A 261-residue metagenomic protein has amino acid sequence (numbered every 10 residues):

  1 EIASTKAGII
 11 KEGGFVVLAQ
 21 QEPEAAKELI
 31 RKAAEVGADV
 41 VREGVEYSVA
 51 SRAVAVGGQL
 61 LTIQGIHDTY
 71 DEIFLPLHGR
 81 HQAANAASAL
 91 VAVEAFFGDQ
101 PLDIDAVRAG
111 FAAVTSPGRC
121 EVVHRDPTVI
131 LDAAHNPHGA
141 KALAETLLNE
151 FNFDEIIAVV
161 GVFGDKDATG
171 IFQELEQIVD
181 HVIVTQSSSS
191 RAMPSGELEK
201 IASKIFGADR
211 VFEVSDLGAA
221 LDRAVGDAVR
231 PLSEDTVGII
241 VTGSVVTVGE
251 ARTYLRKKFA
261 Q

Functional and structural regions predicted by a protein language model:
E1-E72, A86, L90-R108: Acidic, Mg2+-coordinating active-site environments of NTP-dependent enzymes
A7, E94, A144-L148, S203 (+1 more regions): Generic structural signal for well-ordered alpha-helical scaffold segments
G8-V16, E150-I156, I178-I183, G207 (+1 more regions): Short, surface-exposed connector motifs at secondary-structure boundaries
L18, A158-V160, V184, V241: Structural beta-sheet core signal
E22-G37, V41, G57, T128-L131 (+2 more regions): C-terminal helical cap/extension that packs against the catalytic core of soluble nucleotide-cofactor enzymes
A25-E28, V91, A142, D167-G170 (+2 more regions): Phosphate- and divalent-cation-binding pockets in alpha/beta enzyme and binding domains that engage nucleotide-derived
T62-H181: Nucleotide phosphate-binding/pyrophosphate-handling subdomain across enzymes that bind or process nucleotide phosphates
S244-Q261: Glycine/aspartate-rich loop-and-adjacent alpha/beta segment that forms the canonical ThDP
